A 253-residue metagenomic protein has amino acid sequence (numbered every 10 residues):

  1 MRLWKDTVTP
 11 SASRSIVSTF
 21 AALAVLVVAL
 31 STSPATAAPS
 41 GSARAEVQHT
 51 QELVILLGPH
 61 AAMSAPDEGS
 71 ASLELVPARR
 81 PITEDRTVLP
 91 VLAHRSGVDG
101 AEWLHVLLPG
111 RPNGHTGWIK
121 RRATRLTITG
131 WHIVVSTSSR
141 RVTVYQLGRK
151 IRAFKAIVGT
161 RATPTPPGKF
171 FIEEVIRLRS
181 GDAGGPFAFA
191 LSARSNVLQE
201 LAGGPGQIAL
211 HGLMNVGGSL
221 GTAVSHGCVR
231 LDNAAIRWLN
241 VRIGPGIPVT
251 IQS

Functional and structural regions predicted by a protein language model:
W4-F20: Bacterial N-terminal signal peptides that target proteins for export
S18-S31: Bacterial N-terminal signal peptides
P39-S96: Beta-loop motif signature
P39-T50, L107-V135: Boundary regions of SH3-family modules and the immediately adjacent low-complexity/disordered segments in eukaryotic
L57-P59, R86, D99-W103, G114 (+7 more regions): Extracytoplasmic
P81-R125: SH3/SH3-like beta-barrel superfamily modules
G110, A123-H132, T160-F171, I176-S253: Exported/periplasmic cell-wall-interacting domains
R121-T160: A structural motif detector for short, solvent-exposed N-terminal "entry" segments of globular domains
